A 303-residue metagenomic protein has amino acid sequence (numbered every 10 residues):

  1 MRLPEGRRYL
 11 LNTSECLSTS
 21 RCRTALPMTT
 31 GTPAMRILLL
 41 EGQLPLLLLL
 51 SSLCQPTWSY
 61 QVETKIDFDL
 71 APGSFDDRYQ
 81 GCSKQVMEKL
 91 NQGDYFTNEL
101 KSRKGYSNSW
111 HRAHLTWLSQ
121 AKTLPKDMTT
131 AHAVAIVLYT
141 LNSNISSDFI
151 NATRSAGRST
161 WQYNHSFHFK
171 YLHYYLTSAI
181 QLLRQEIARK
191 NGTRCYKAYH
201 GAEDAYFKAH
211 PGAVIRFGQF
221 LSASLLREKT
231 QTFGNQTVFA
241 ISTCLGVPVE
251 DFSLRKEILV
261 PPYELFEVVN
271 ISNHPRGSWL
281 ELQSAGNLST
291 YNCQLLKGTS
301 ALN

Functional and structural regions predicted by a protein language model:
R2, R7-R8, R21-R23: Basic polycationic patches enriched in arginine
P4, N151-G157, Y163, F167-H168 (+1 more regions): C-terminal helix/juxtamembrane-tail motif
E15-A34, L48-F75: N-terminal signal peptide
L39, Q43-L50: Eukaryotic low-complexity, non-globular regulatory regions
Q43, K65-F68, P72, G81-S83 (+1 more regions): C-terminal auxiliary extensions adjacent to catalytic cores
K84, N91-V247: Internal glycine-rich, Lys/Arg-flanked active-site/core loops of soluble domains
F252-N303: Compact beta-sheet-dominated globular domain cores
